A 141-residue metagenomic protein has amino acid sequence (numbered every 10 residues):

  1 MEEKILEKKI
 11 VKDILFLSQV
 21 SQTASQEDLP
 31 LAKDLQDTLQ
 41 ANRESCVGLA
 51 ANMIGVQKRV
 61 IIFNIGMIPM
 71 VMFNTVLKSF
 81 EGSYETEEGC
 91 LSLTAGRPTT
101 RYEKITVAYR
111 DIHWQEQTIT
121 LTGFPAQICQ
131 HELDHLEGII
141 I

Functional and structural regions predicted by a protein language model:
M1-I141: Positively charged
